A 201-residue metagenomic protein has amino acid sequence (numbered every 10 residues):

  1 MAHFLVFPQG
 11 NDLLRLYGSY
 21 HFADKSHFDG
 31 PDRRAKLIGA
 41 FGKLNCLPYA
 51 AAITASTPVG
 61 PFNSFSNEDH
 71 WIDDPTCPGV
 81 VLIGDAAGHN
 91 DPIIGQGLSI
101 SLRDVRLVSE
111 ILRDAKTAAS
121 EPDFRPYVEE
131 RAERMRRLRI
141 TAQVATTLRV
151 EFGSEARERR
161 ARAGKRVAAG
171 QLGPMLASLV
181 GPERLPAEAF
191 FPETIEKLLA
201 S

Functional and structural regions predicted by a protein language model:
M1-N63: Conserved FAD-binding catalytic core of PHBH/FMO-like flavoproteins
Q9-D12, F22-K25, N67, E129-A132 (+1 more regions): Short linear sequence elements within intrinsically disordered, low-complexity coil regions
S19-D24, N45-F62, V105, E121-V128 (+2 more regions): Noncatalytic linker/hinge segments flanking ATPase motor cores
H21-P31, G95-L98, A161-M175: Short secondary-structure transition/capping segments
H27-A35, L102, F124, G153 (+1 more regions): Generic detection of long, well-ordered alpha-helical segments
P61-V144, L148: Conserved mid-domain beta->alpha element of the FAD-binding
E110-S201: C-terminal helical "tail/cap" subdomain of flavin- and related membrane-associated enzymes
